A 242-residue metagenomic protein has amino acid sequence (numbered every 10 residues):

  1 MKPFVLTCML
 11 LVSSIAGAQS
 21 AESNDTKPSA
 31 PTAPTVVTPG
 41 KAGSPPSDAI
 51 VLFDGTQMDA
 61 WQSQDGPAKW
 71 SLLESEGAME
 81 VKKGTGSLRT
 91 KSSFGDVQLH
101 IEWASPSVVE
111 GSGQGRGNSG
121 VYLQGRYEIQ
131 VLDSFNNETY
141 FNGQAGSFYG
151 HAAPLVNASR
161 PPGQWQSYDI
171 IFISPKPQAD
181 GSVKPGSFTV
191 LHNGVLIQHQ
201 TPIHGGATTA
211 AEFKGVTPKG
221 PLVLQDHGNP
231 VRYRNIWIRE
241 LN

Functional and structural regions predicted by a protein language model:
M1-F4: Positively charged n-region of N-terminal signal peptides that target proteins for export
L6-M9, P46: Low-complexity, intrinsically disordered regions enriched in charged/polar residues
M9-A18: Hydrophobic h-region of N-terminal signal peptides that target proteins for export in Gram-negative bacteria
A18-N242: Carbohydrate-interacting regions of secretory-pathway proteins
